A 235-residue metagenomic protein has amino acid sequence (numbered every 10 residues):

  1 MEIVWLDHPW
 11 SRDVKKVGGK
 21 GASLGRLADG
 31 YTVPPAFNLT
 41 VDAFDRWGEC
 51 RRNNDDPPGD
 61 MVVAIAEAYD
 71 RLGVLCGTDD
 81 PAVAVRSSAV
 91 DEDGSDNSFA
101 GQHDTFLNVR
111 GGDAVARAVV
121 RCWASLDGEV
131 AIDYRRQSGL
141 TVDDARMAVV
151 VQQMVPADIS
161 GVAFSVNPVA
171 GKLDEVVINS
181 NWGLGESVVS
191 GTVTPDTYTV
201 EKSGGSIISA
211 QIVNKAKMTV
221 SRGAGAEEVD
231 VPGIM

Functional and structural regions predicted by a protein language model:
M1-V150, I159, V229-P232: N-terminal beta-alpha lobe that positions the nucleotide/phosphoryl donor in ATP/NTP-coupled carboxylate activation
A89, Q153-V155, W182: Short, flexible loop/turn elements at secondary-structure junctions
S98-A100, S165, I178: Short, glycine/charged-enriched secondary-structure capping and boundary segments
F106-R110, F164-N167, T199-E201: Short beta-strand-to-turn element immediately C-terminal to the catalytic PLP-Schiff-base lysine in fold type I
Q153, A157-F164: Phosphate/diphosphate-binding loops
N167-P168, V188: Short, acidic, Ser/Thr-enriched surface-loop or helix-capping motifs
E175-M235: Conserved catalytic alpha/beta cores of large enzymes that bind or transform nucleotide phosphates and polynucleotides
